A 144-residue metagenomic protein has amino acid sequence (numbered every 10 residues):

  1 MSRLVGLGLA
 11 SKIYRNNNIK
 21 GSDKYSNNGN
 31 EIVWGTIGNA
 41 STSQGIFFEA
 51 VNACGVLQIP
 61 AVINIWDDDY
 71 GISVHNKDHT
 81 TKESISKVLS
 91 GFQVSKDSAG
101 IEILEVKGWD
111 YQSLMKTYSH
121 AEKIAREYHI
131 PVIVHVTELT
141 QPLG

Functional and structural regions predicted by a protein language model:
S2-G144: Glycine-rich ThDP/TPP pyrophosphate-binding loop and its adjacent helix/strand module within ThDP-dependent enzymes
